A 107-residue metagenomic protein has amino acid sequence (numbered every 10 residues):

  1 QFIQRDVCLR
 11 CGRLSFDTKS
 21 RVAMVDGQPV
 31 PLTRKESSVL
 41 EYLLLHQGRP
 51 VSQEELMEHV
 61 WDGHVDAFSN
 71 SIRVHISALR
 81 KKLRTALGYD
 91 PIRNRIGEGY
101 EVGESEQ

Functional and structural regions predicted by a protein language model:
Q1, Q53, A78-R80, I96 (+1 more regions): Short, cationic motifs built from Arg/Lys/His that form the positively charged side of catalytic pockets
Q1-C11: Basic, amphipathic DNA-recognition helix from helix-turn-helix-like DNA-binding domains
R5, K19, I96: Exposed loop/turn and edge beta-strand positions of beta-sandwich/beta-sheet ligand-binding modules
R10-S37, E101-Q107: A structural micro-motif at secondary-structure boundaries
V22, G27-H75, K81-D90: Positively charged, aromatic-enriched patches within helix-turn-helix-type DNA-binding elements, predominantly
Y89-Q107: Basic, Lys/Arg-enriched C-terminal extension of HTH/homeodomain DNA-binding domains
